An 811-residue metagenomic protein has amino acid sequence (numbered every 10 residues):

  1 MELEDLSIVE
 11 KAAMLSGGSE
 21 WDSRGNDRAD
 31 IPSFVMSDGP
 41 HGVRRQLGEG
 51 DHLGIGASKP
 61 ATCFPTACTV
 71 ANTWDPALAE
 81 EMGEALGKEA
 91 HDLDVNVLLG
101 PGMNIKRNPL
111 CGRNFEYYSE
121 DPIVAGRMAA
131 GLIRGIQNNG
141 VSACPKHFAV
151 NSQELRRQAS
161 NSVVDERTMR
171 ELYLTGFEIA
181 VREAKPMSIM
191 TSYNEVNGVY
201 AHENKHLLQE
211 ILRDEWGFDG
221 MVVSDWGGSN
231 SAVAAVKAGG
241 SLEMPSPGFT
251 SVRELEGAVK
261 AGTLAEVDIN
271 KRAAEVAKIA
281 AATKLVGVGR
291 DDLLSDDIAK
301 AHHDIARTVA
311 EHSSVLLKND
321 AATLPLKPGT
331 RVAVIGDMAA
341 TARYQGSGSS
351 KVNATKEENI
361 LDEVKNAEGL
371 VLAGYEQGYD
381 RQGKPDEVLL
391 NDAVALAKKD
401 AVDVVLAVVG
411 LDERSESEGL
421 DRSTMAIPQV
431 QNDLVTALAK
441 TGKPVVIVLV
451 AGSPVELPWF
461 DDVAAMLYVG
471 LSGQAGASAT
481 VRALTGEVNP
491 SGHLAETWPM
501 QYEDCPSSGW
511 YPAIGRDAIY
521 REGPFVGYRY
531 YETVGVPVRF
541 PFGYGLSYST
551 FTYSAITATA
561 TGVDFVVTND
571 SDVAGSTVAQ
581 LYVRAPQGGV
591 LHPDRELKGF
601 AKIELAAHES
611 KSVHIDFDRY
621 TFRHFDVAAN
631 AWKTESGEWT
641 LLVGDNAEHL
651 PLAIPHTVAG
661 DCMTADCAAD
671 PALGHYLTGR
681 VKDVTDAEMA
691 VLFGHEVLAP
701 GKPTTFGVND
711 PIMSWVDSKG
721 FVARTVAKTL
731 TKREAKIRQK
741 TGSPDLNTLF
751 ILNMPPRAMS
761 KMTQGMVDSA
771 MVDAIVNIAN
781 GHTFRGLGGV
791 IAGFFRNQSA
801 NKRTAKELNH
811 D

Functional and structural regions predicted by a protein language model:
M1-H624, E638-V643, A647, L752 (+3 more regions): Glycoside hydrolase catalytic-domain context in secreted enzymes
G42, N366, S508, V573 (+8 more regions): A generic signature of intrinsically disordered, low-complexity regions enriched in glycine/proline and charged/polar
R619-D666: Terminal connector regions
A647, I654-F721: Charged, amphipathic alpha-helical linkers/stalks
M689, V697-T804: Zn2+-dependent metallopeptidase catalytic domains
